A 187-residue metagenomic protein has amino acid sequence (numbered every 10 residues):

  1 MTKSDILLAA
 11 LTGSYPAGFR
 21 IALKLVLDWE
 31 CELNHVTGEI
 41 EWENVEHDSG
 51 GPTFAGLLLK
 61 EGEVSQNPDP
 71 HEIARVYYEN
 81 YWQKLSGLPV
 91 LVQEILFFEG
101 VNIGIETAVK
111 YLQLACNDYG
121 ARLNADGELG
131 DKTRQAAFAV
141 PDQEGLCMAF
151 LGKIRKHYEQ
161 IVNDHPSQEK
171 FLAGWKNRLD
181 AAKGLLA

Functional and structural regions predicted by a protein language model:
M1-A187: Cell-wall polysaccharide-cleaving catalytic domain and substrate-binding groove, primarily in peptidoglycan/chitin
